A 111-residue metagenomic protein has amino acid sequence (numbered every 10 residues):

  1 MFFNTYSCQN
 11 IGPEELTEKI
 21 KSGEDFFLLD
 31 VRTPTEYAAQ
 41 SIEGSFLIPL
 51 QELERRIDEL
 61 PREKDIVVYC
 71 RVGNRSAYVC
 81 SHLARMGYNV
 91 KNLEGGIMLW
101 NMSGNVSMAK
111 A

Functional and structural regions predicted by a protein language model:
M1-F27, P34-D65, N74-A111: Rhodanese-like catalytic fold shared by cysteine-dependent sulfurtransferases and DSP/PTP-type phosphatases
Y69-C70: Short, surface-exposed ligand- or partner-binding patches at beta-edge/loop junctions that are enriched in aromatics
